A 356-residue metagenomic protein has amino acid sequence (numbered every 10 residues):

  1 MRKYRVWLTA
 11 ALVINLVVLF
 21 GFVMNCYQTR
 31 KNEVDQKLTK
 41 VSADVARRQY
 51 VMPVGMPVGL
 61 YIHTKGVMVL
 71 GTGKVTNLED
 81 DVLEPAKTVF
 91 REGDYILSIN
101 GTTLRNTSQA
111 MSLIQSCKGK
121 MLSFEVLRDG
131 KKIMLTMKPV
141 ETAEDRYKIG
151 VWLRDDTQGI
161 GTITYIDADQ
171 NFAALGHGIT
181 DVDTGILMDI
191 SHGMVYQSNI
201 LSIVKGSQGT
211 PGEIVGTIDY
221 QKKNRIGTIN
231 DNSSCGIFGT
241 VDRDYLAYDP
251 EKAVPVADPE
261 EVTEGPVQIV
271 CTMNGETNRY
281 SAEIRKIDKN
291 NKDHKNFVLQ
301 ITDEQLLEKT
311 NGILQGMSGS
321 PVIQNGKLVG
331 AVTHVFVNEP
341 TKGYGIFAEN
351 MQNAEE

Functional and structural regions predicted by a protein language model:
R2-P53, D231-S281: Interdomain regulatory linker/hinge segments that flank or connect interaction modules in polarity/junction/synaptic
V41-A46, G55-K65, G150-L153, I160-I166: N-terminal activation segment of mature serine protease catalytic domains
V41-R48, V58, R91, M111-G150: PDZ-domain C-terminal substructure recognizer with occasional recognition of PDZ-binding tails
G59-R91: PDZ/PDZ-like groove recognition
K65, E92-G93, T263, S318 (+1 more regions): Short, flexible surface segments
P85-T107, V322-Q324, V329-G330, H334: Conserved PDZ fold ligand-binding element
S98-K131, E339-N350: PDZ domains, with a preference for the canonical peptide-binding region formed by the helix
V140-Q315, Q324-N325, T333, E339-N353: Serine endopeptidase catalytic core focused on the charge-relay Asp
